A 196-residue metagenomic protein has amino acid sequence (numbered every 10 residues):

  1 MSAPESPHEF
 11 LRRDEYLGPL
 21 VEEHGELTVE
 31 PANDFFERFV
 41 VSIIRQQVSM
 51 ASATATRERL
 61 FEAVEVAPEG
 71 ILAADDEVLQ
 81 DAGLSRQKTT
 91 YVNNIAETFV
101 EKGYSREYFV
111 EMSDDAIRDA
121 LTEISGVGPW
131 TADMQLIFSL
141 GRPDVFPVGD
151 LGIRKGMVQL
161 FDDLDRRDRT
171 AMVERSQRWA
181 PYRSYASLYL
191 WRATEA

Functional and structural regions predicted by a protein language model:
M1, R38-S42, N94, T98-E101: An N-terminal domain-start capping segment
M1-P31: Intrinsically disordered, low-complexity, charged terminal extensions of DNA damage-control enzymes
S2-S6, R13-Y16, T56, I153 (+2 more regions): Alpha-helical structural motif
R12, F39, A51-A55, Q87-N94 (+1 more regions): Generic recognition of short, well-ordered alpha-helical interface segments
E26, R45, S49-A53, E62-V66: Short helix-loop boundary/capping segments at the starts of domains
L27, F61-A196: Catalytic cores of DNA base-excision repair glycosylases
D34-F35: Short, contiguous, helix-prone interaction/anchoring segments in small proteins
V41-T56, D81-Q87, A186: A short secondary-structure junction motif
